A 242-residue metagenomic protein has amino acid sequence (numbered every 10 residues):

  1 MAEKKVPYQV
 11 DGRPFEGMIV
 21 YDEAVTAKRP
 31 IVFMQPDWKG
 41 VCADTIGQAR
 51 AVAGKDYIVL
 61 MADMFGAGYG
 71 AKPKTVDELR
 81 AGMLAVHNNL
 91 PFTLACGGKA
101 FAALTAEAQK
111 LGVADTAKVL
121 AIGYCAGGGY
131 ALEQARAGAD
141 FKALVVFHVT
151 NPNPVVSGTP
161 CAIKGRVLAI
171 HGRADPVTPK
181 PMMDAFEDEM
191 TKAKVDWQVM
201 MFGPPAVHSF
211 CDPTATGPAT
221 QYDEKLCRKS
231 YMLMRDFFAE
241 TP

Functional and structural regions predicted by a protein language model:
M1-P242: N-terminal cap/leader regions of alpha/beta-hydrolase-fold enzymes, predominantly small-molecule hydrolases
